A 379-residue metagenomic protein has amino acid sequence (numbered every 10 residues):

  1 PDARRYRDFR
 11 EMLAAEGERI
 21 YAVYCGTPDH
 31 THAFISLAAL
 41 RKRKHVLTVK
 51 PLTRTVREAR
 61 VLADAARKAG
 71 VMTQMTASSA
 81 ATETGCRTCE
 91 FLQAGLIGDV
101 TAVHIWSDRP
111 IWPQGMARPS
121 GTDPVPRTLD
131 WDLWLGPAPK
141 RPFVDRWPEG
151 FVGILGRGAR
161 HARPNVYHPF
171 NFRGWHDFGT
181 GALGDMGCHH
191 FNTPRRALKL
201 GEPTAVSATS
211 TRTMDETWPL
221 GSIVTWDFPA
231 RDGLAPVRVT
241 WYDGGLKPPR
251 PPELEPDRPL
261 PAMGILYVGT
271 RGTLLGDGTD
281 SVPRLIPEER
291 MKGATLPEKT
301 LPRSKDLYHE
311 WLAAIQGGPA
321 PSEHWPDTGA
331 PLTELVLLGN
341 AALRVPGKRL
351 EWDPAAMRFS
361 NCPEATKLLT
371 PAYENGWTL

Functional and structural regions predicted by a protein language model:
P1-H45, R57-M72: N-terminal glycine-/serine-/threonine-rich beta1-alpha1-beta2 phosphate-ribose binding loop of Rossmann-like
R5, V23-C25, V46-T48, R54 (+9 more regions): Structural recognition of the beta-strand scaffold that forms the well-ordered cores of secreted hydrolase catalytic
Y6, G26-T31, L52-R54, A59 (+4 more regions): Short, solvent-exposed turn/loop segments enriched in Gly/Ser/Thr/Pro and often Arg
R10-L13, S36-L40, A63, C89-L92 (+8 more regions): Non-transmembrane alpha-helical segments in soluble domains of secreted/periplasmic/extracellular proteins
H45, L52-G136: A contiguous active-site-proximal alpha/beta segment in oxidoreductase catalytic domains
A69-V71, G115-P119, V152, F170-T180: Flexible glycine/proline-enriched surface loops and loop-helix/loop-strand junctions
T82-I105, A117-S120, R141, W175-D177 (+3 more regions): Oxidoreductase and adenylate-handling cofactor-binding alpha/beta cores
L155-F170, G174, F178-L200, D215 (+3 more regions): C-terminal helical cap and adjacent loop that interface with cofactors, partners, or active-site loops
